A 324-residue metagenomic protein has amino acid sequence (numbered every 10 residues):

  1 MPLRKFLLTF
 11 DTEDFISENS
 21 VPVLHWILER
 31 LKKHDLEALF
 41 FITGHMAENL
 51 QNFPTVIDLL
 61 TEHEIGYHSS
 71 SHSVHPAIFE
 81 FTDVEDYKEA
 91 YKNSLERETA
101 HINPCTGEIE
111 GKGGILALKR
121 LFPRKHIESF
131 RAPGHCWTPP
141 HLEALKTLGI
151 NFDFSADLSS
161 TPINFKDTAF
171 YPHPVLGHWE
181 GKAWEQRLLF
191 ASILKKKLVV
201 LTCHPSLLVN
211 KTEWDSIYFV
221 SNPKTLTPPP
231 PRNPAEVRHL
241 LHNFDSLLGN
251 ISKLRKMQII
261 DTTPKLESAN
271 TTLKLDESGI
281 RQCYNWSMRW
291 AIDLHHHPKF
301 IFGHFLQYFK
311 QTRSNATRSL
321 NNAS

Functional and structural regions predicted by a protein language model:
M1-T61, S71-S73, L116, R120-R124 (+2 more regions): Terminal accessory/targeting
F41, K125-P133, D153: Aromatic-lined carbohydrate-recognition surfaces of secreted/lumenal glycan-active proteins
D58-S69, H75-Y91: A contiguous, low-structure linker/loop signature
G66, R131, D153-F154, V200-T202: Conserved beta-strand positions in the central sheet of alpha/beta enzyme cores
E80-T99, V220-P228: Active-site gating loops and adjacent loop-to-helix segments of metal-dependent hydrolytic enzymes
Y91-P104, R124-R131: Short acidic, glycine/Ser/Thr-rich loop/turn "cap" segments at secondary-structure junctions
T99-F122: Conserved nucleotide-sugar donor-binding subdomain of glycosyltransferases
